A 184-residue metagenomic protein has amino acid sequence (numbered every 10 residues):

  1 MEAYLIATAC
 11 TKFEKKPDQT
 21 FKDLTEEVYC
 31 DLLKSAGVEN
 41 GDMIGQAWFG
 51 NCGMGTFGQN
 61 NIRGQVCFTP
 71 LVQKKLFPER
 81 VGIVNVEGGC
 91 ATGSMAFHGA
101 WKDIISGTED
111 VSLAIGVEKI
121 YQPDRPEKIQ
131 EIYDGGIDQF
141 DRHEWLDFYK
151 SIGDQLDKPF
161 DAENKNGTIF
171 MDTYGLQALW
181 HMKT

Functional and structural regions predicted by a protein language model:
E2-P17: Generic N-terminal amphipathic, Lys/Arg-enriched alpha-helix
Y4, N51-V111, I115, K119-R125 (+3 more regions): Conserved catalytic cysteine-centered active-site region of acyl-thioester-dependent Claisen-condensing enzymes
Q19-G37, C67: Short catalytic helix/loop segments, enriched in acidic residues and glycine and frequently bearing histidine
Q19-T25, N40-F49, M54-I62: Metallocofactor- and cofactor-centric catalytic cores in central/energy metabolism, strongly enriched
C30-G45, H181-T184: Phosphate/pyrophosphate-binding loops at sites that engage ATP/ADP/AMP, CoA/4′-phosphopantetheine, polyphosphate
D31-K34, A96-K102, A178: Short alpha-helical segments and helix-capping/turn motifs at coil-helix boundaries
Q130-Q139: A short alpha->loop->secondary-structure connector
G167-T184: Aromatic- and glycine-enriched pocket-lining scaffold segments that form the walls of small-molecule binding clefts
